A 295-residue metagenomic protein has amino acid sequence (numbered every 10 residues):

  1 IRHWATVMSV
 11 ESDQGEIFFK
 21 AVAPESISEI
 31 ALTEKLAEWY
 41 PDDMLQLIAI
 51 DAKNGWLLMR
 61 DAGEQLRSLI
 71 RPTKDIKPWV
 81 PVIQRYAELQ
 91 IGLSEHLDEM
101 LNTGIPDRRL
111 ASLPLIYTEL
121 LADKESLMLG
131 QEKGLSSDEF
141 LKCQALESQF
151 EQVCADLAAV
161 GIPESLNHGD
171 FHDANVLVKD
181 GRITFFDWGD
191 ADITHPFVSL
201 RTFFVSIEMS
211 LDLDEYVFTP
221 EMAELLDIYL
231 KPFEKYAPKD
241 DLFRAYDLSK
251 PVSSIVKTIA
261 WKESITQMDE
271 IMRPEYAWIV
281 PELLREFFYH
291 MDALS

Functional and structural regions predicted by a protein language model:
I1: Protein kinase glycine-rich loop
W4-D13, F19, S148-L200: Active-site acidic catalytic loop and adjacent metal/ATP-binding pocket of ATP-dependent phosphoryl transfer enzymes
W4-R108: ATP-binding pocket architecture of kinase catalytic cores
M59-D75, I91-E95, T118-E132, S206-M209 (+1 more regions): A glycine-centered beta->alpha junction motif in the catalytic cores of kinase/phosphotransferase enzymes
T73-L141, E164, D192, Y276-W278: A cross-family kinase active-site recognition segment
G104, R108, P238-P251: All-alpha amphipathic helical-bundle segments outside canonical DNA-binding/catalytic cores that form hydrophobic
P196-Y236, P251-I271, L283: Active-site activation/catalytic loop segments of kinase-like enzymes and analogous catalytic loops in related
E263-S295: Regulatory N- and C-terminal appendages and interdomain linkers associated with kinase/kinase-like NTP transferase
